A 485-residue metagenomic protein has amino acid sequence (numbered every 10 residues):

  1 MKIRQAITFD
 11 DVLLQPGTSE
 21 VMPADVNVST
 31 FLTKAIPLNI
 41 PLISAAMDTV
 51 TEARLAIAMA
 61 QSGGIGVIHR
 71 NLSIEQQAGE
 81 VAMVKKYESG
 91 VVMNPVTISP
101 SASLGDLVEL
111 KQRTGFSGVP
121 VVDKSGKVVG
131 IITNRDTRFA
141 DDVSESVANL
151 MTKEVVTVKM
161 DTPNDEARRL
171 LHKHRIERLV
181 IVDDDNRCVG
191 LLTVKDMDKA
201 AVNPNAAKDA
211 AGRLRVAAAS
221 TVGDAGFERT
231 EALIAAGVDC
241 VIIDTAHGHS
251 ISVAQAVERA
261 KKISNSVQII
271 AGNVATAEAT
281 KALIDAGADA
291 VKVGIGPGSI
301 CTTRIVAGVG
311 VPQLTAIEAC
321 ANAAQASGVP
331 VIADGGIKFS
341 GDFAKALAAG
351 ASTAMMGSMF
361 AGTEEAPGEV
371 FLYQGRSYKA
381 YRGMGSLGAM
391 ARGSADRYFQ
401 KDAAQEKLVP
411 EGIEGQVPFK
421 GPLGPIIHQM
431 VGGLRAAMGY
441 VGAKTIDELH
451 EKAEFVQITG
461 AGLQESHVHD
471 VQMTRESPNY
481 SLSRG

Functional and structural regions predicted by a protein language model:
M1-E20, I98, K159, R169 (+4 more regions): Alpha/beta catalytic cores of nucleotide-metabolism and tRNA/nucleoside-modifying enzymes
M22-A24, S73-A82, S144, R187-A207 (+5 more regions): Active-site-adjacent beta->alpha loops and helix N-cap segments on the catalytic face of soluble alpha/beta enzymes
M22-N39, A45-M47, Q76-F116, V121-D123 (+6 more regions): Bateman/CBS regulatory modules and CBS-like beta-alpha motifs in cytosolic regions of diverse proteins
P37-S44, V91-P95, D209-A219, A260-A275 (+2 more regions): Short beta-strand/loop segments at the ligand-binding rim of alpha/beta enzyme cores
R54-I57, E228-A236, I269, A275-V293 (+2 more regions): Catalytic cores of alpha/beta
Q61-Q76, V238-S250, D289-A307, I337-V370: Glycine-rich phosphate-binding active-site loops on the catalytic face of alpha/beta enzymes
V67-N71, T97-I98, G118-P120, T157-K159 (+6 more regions): Catalytic beta/alpha-barrel core
R70-V84, V121, S125-A140, L171 (+3 more regions): Terminal amphipathic helices with adjacent charged low-complexity linkers/tails
